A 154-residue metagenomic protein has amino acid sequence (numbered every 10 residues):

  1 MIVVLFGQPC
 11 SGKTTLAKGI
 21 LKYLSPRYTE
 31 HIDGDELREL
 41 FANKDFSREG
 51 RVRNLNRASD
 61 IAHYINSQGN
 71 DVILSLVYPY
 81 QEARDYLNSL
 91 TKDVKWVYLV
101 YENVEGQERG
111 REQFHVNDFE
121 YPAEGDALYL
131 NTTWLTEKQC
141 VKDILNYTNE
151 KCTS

Functional and structural regions predicted by a protein language model:
I2: Walker A (P-loop) ATP-phosphate-binding motif of ABC ATPase nucleotide-binding domains
L5: Hydrophobic anchor at the beta1->P-loop junction of P-loop NTPases
Q8: P-loop (Walker A) phosphate-binding loop of NTP-binding proteins
S11: ATP-binding Walker
T14: Walker A/P-loop
A17-S67: Conserved substrate/cofactor phosphate-moiety recognition/catalytic segment in nucleotide-dependent phosphotransferases
R48-K92, Y101-N103, H115: Glycine-rich phosphate-binding loop used to anchor ATP phosphates in small-molecule kinases, encompassing both
V100-S154: Small-molecule kinase domains that catalyze NTP-dependent phosphoryl transfer to phosphate-bearing small molecules
